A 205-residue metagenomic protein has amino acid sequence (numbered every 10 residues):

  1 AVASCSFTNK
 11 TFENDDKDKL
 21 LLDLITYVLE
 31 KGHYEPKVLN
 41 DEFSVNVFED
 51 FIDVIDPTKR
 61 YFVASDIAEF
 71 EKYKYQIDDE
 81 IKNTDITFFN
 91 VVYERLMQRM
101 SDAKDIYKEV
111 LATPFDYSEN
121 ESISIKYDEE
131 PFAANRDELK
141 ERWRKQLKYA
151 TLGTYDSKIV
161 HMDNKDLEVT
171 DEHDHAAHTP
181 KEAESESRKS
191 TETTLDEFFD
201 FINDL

Functional and structural regions predicted by a protein language model:
A1-V2: Sec-dependent N-terminal signal peptides
C5-L205: Flexible, low-complexity junctional segments that flank or bridge functional domains
